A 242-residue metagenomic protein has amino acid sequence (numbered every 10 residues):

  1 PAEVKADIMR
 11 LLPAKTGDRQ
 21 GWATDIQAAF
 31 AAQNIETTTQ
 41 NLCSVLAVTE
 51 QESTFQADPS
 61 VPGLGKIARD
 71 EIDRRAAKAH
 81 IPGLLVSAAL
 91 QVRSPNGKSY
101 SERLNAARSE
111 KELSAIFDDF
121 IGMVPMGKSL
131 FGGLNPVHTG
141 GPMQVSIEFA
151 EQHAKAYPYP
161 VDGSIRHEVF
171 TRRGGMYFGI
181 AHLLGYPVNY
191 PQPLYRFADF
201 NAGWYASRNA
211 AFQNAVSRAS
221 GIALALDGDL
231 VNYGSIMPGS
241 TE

Functional and structural regions predicted by a protein language model:
P1-E242: Cell-wall glycan-active module
